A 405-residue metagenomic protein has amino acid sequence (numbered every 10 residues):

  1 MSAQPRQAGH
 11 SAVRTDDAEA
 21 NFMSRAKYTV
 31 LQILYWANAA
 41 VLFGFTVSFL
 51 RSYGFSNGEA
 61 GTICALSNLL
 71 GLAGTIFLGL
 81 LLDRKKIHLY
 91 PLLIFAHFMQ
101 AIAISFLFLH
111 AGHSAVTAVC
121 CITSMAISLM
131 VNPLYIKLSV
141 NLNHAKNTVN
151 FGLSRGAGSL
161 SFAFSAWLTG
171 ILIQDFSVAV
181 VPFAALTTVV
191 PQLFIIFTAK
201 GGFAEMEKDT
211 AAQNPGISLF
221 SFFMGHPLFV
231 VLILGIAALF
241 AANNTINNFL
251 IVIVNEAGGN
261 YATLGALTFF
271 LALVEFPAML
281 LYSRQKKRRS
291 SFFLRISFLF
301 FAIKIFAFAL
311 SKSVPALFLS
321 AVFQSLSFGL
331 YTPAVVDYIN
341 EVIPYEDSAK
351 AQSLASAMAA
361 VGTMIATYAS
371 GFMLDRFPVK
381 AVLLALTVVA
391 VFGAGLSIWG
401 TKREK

Functional and structural regions predicted by a protein language model:
D16-M23, G201-I233: Juxtamembrane intracellular "pre-TM" segments in multi-pass secondary transporters
N21-N68, L228-I236, F240-A257, L264: Helix-loop boundary and gating motifs at the non-cytosolic
I33, S114-V131, A237, A316-L330: Hydrophobic core of transmembrane alpha-helices in multi-pass small-molecule transporters, especially MFS/SLC-type
G74-I87, I173, A278-S290, L374-D375: Helix-to-loop junctions at the C-terminal end of transmembrane segments in multipass secondary transporters
P91-S105, F292-F306: Structural signature of the two symmetry-related core transmembrane helices
S124-A157: Cytoplasmic helix-loop-helix junction between adjacent transmembrane helices in 12-TM secondary transporters
V181-F197, V382-I398: Symmetry-related core transmembrane helices of the 12-TM Major Facilitator Superfamily/SLC fold
A349-R376: A late C-terminal transmembrane helix in Major Facilitator Superfamily
